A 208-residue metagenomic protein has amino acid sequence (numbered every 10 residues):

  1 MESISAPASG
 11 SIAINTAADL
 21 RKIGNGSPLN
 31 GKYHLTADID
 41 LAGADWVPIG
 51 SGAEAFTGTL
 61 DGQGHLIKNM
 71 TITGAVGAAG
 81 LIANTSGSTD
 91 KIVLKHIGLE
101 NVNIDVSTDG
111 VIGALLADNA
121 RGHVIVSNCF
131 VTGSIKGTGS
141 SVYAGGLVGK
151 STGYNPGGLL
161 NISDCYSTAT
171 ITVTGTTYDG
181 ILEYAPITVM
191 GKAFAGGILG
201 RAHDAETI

Functional and structural regions predicted by a protein language model:
M1-I208: Surface-exposed repetitive/solenoidal architectures
